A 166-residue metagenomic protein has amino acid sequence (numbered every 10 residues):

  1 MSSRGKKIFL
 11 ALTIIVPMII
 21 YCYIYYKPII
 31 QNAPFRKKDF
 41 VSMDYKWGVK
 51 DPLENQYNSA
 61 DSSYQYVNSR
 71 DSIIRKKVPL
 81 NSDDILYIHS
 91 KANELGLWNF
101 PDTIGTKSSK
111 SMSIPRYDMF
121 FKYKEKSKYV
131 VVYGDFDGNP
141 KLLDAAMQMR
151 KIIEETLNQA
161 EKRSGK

Functional and structural regions predicted by a protein language model:
S2-W47, G105-K166: Short, well-ordered, aromatic-rich surface patches in folded extracellular/luminal domains
Y23-S82: N-terminal export/targeting and maturation segments
D61, L80-D83, V132-N139: A short, sequence-level motif marking secondary-structure junctions
R70, D84, A92, Y123-E125 (+1 more regions): A mature extracytoplasmic/lumenal domain signature
R75-S108: Mature extracytoplasmic domains of secretory-pathway proteins
